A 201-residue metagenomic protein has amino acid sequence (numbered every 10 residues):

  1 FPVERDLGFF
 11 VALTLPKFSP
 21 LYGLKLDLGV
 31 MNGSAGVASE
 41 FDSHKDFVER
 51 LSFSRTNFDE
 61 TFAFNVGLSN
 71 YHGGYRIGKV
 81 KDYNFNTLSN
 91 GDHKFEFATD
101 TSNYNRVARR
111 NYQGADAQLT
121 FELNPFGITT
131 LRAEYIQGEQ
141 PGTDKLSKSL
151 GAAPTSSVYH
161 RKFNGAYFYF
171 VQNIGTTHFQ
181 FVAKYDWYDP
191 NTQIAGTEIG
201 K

Functional and structural regions predicted by a protein language model:
F1-S52, D82-T101: Surface-exposed coil loops of outer-membrane beta-barrel proteins
F9-T14, F47-R55, G114-T120, F168-V171: Short, well-ordered amphipathic alpha-helices
E60-H72, I77-K201: Outer-membrane beta-barrel pore domains
